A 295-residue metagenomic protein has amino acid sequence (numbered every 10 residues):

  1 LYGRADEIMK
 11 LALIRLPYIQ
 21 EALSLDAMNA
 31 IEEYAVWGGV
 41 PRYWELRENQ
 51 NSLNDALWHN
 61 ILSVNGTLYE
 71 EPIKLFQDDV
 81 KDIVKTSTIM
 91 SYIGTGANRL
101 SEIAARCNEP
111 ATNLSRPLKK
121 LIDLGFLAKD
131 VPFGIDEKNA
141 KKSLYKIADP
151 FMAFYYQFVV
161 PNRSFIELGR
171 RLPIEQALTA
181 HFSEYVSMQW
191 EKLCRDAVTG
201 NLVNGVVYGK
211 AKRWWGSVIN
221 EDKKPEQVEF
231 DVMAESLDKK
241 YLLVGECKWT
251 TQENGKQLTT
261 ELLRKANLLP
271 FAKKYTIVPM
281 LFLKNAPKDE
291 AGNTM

Functional and structural regions predicted by a protein language model:
R4, N29, K74, T88 (+2 more regions): Residue-level detector of alpha-helix boundaries and kinks
A5, D123, K141, V228-E229: A generic structural signal for well-ordered coil/turn residues at beta-strand boundaries that shape enzyme active-site
A5-D6, T276: Core-facing hydrophobic residues within beta-strands of well-ordered domains
D6-K10, T294: Conserved beta-strand scaffold positions in the cores of enzyme catalytic domains, especially in NTP/NDP-utilizing
E7, E109, F182, V186: Conserved aromatic-histidine-acidic binding/catalytic patches
K10-Q157: Interdomain hinge/linker elements that couple catalytic modules in large macromolecular machines
S143-M295: A cross-kingdom feature that marks ATP-driven nucleic-acid transaction machinery
